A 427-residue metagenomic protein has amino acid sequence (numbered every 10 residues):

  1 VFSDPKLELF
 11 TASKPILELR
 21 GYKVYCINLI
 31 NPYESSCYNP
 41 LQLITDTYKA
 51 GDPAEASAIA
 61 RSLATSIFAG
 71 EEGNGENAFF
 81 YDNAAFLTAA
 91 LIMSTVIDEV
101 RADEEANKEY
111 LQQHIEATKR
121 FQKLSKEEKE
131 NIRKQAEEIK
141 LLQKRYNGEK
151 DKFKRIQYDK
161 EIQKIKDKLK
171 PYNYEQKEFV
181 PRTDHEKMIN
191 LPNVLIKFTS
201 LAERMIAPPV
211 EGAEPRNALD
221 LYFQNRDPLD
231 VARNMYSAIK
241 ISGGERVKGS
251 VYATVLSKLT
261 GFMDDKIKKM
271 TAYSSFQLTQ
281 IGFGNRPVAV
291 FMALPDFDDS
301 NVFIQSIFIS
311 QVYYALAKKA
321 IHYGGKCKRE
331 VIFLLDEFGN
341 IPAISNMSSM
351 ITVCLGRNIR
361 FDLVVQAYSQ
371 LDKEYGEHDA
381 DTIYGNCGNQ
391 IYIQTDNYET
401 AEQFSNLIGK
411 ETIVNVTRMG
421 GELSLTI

Functional and structural regions predicted by a protein language model:
V1-I359, E374: P-loop NTPase motor domains
V1-S3, V24-I27, R360-Q366, Q390-Q394 (+1 more regions): Short hydrophobic alpha-helical runs that function as membrane-insertion/retention elements
E71, G75, F79-N83, Q280 (+3 more regions): P-loop NTPase motor core of the ASCE superfamily
P295, F338, Q366-Y368, T395-D396: Histidine- and/or cysteine-centered catalytic micro-motif in compact active-site loops
